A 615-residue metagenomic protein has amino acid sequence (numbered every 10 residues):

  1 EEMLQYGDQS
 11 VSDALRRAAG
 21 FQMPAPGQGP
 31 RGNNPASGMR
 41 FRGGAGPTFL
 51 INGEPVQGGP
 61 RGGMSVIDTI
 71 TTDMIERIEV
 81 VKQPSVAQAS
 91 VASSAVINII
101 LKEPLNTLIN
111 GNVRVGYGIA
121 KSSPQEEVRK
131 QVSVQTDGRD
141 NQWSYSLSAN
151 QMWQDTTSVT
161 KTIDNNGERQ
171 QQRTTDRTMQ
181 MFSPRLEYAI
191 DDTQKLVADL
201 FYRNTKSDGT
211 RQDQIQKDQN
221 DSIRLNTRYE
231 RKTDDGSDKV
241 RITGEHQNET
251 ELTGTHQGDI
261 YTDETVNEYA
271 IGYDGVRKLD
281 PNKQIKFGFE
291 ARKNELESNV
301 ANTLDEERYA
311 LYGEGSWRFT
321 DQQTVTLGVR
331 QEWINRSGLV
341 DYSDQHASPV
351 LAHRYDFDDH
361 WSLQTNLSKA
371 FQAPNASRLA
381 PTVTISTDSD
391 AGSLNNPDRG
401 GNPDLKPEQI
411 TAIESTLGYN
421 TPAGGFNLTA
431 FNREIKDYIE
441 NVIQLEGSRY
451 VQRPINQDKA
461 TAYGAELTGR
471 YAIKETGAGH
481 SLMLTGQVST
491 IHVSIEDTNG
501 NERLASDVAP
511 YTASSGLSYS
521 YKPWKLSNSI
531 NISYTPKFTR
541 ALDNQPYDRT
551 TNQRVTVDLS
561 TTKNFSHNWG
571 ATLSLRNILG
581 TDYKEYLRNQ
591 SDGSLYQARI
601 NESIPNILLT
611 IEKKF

Functional and structural regions predicted by a protein language model:
S12-P55: Extracytoplasmic beta-strand/coil segments of soluble accessory domains associated with Gram-negative outer-membrane
G38, E54-Q83: Short acidic/polar hinge/loop motifs at secondary-structure boundaries that mediate gating or recognition
T72-R114, K614: A beta-strand signature from Gram-negative outer-membrane beta-barrel systems, especially the internal plug domain
Q154-M181, A189, T193-V240, G244-V266 (+2 more regions): Flexible loop and strand-edge segments within Gram-negative outer membrane beta-barrel domains
D191, D280-K286, E290, N302-E434 (+4 more regions): Structural signature of Gram-negative outer-membrane beta-barrels, strongest in the C-terminal barrel of TonB-dependent
K217-R224, K232, E264, K369-E434 (+4 more regions): Outer-membrane beta-barrel signature, preferentially recognizing the C-terminal barrel domain of Gram-negative
F431-I435, V451-L542: Gram-negative outer-membrane beta-barrel transporters
Y534-T539, T562-F615: C-terminal beta-signal and adjacent terminal beta-strands/loops of Gram-negative outer-membrane beta-barrel proteins
